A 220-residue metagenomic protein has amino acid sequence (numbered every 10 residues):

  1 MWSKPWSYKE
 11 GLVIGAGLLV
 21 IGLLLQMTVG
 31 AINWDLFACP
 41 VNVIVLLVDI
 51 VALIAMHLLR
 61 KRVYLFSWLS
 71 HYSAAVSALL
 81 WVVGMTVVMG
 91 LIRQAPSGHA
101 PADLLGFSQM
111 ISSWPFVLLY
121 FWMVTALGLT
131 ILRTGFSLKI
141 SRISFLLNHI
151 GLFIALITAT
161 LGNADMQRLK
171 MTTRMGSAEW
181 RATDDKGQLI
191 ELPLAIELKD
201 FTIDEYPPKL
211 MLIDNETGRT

Functional and structural regions predicted by a protein language model:
M1-T220: Solvent-exposed, non-transmembrane regions of integral membrane proteins
